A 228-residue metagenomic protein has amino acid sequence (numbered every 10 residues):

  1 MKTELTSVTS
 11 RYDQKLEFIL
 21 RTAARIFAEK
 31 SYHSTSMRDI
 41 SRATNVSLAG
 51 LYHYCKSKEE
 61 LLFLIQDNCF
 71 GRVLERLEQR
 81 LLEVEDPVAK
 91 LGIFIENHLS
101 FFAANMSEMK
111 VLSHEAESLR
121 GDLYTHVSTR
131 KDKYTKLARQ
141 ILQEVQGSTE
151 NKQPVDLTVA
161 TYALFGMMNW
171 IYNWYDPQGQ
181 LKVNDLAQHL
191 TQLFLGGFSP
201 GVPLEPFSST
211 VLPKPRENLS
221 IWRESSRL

Functional and structural regions predicted by a protein language model:
M1-T3, S100, K136-E144, F165-M167 (+2 more regions): C-terminal peripheral helix-coil segments that are non-catalytic and often amphipathic
L5, F18, I26-E60, L64: Helix-turn-helix
K15-A24, I40, I65-V73, L77 (+1 more regions): Generic hydrophobic, amphipathic alpha-helix propensity
E29-H33, V84, N105, S148-T149: Short coil/turn segments at alpha/beta junctions that flank glycine-rich nucleotide-binding fingerprints
L64, Q79-A104, T161-L164: Hydrophobic alpha-helical connector segments
G71-L74, E78, D122-G147, T158-Y162 (+3 more regions): Amphipathic alpha-helical packing segments from all-alpha helical-bundle domains
L99-Q140, E150-P154: Short secondary-structure transition hinges
